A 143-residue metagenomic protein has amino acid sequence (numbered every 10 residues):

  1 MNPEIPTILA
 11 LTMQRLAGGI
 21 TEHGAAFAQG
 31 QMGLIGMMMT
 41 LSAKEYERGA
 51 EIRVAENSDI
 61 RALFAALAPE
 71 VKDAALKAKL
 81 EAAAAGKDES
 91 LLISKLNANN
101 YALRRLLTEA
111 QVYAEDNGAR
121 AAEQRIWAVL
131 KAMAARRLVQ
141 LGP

Functional and structural regions predicted by a protein language model:
M1-P3: Histone-fold modules and their flanking histone-like tails across chromatin and transcription assemblies
P6-A62: N-terminal interaction modules that seed assembly of large macromolecular complexes
L9, R53-E56, P69, A85 (+4 more regions): Intrinsic-disorder-associated interaction segments
R15, G19, E45, A66-E70 (+5 more regions): Surface-exposed polar/charged interaction patches
Q29, G33, M37, E56-L63 (+4 more regions): Short, surface-exposed, charged/polar-biased interaction segments
S42-E89: Aromatic-anchored, charged helix-turn/loop surface patch used as a conserved interaction hotspot
I93-P143: Amphipathic alpha-helical binding modules
